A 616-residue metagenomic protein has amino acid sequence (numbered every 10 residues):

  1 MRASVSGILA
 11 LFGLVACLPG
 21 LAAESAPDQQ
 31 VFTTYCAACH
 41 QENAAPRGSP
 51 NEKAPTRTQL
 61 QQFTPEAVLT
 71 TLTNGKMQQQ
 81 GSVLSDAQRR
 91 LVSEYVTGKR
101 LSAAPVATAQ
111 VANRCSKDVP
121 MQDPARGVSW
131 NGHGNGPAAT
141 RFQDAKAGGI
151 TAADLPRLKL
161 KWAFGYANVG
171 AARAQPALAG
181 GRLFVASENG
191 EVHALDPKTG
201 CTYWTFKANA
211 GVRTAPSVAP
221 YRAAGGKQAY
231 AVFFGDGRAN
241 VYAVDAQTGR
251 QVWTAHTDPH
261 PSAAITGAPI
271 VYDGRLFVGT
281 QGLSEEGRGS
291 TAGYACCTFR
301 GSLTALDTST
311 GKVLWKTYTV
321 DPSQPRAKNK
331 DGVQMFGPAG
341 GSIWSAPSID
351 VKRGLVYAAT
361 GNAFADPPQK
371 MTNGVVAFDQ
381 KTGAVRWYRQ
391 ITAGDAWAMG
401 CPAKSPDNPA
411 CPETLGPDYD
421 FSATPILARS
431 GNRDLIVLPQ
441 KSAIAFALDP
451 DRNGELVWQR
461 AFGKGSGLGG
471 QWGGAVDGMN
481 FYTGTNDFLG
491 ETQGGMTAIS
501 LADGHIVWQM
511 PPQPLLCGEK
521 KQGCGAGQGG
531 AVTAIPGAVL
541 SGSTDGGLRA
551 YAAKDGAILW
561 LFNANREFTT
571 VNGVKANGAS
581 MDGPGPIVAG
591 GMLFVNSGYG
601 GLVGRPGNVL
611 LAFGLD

Functional and structural regions predicted by a protein language model:
S6-G20: Bacterial N-terminal signal peptides
E24-E42: Sequence/structural segment immediately N-terminal to covalent heme-attachment motifs in c-type and related
A38, E52-R100, W130, L355: Extracytoplasmic electron-transfer domains, predominantly the class I c-type cytochrome c fold
R47-G48, G136-D144, N168-A174, H193: Short, solvent-exposed loop/turn elements at domain surfaces
Q110-K161, T319, Q324: Blade/loop signatures of beta-propeller domains
A152-A167, V192-V212, V218-Q228, F233-A263 (+7 more regions): Extracytoplasmic/lumenal domain signature
A268, S342-S348, Y357: Aromatic- and glycine-enriched pocket-lining scaffold segments that form the walls of small-molecule binding clefts
